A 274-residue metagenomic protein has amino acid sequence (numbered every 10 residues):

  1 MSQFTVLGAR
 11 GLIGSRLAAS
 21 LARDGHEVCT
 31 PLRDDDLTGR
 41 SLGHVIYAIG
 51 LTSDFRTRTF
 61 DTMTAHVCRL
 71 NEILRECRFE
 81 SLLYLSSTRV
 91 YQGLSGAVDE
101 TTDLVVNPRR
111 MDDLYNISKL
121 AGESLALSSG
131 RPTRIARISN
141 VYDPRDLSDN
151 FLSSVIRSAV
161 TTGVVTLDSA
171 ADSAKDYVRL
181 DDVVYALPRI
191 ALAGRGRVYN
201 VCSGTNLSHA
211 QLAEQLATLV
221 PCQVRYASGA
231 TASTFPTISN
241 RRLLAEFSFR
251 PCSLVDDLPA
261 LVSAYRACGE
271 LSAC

Functional and structural regions predicted by a protein language model:
M1-D24: N-terminal Rossmann NAD(P)H-binding glycine-rich loop of SDR-like oxidoreductase domains
L7, A48-I49, L82-T88, A136-I138: SDR active-site strand-loop-helix element
D35-E76, T88-Q92: NAD(P)H-binding glycine-rich loop region in Rossmannoid oxidoreductase-like domains and their noncatalytic homologs
N71-L114: Conserved Rossmann-fold NAD(P)-dependent oxidoreductase catalytic core, especially the SDR/UDP-sugar
Y115-K119: Active-site YXXXK catalytic motif of short-chain dehydrogenase/reductase
S124-K175, L180, L216: NAD(P)-dependent short-chain dehydrogenase/reductase
G163, L167-A170, K175-C274: C-terminal substrate-binding subdomain of Rossmann-fold SDR/epimerase-dehydratase oxidoreductases
